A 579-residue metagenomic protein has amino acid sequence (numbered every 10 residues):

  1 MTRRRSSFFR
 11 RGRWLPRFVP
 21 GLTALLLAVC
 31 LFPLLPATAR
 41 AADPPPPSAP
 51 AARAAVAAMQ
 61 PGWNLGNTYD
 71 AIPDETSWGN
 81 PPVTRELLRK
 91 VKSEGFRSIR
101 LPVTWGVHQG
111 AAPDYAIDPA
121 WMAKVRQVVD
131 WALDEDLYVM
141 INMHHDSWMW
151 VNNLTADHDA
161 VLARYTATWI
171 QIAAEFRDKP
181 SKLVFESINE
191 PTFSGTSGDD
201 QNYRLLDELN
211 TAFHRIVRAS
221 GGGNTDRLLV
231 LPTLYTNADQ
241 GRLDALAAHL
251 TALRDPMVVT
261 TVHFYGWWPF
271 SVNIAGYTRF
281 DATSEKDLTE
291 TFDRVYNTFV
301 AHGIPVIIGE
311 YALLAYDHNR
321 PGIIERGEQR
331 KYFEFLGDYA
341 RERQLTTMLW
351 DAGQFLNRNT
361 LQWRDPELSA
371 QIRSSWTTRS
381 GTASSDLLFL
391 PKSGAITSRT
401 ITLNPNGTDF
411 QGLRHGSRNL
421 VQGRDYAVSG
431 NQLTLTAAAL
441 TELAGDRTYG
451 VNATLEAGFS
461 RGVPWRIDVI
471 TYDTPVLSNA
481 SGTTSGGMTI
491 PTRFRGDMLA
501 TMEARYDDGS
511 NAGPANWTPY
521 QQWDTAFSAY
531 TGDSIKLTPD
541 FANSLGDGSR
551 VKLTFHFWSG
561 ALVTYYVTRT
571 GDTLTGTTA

Functional and structural regions predicted by a protein language model:
T2-A42: Secretory targeting and sorting signals
L34-A51, L368, T377, A579: N-terminal low-complexity, Pro/Thr-rich disordered segments that flank secretion/membrane-targeting signals
P50-L228, T233-L234, A238-Q240: Active-site mouth of glycoside hydrolases
T76, N80-P81, A167-I170, A174-R177 (+2 more regions): Extracellular glycoside hydrolase catalytic/binding regions
N319-R418, R424, G430, T434 (+4 more regions): Aromatic-rich peripheral "rim/lid" segments of glycoside hydrolase catalytic domains that contact and position glycan
P405-V421, A427-V428, G496-F527: Change to "...patches in solvent-exposed regions of secreted, membrane-anchored, or virion-exposed structural
A439-V451, Y530-R550: Surface-exposed, short loops/turns at beta-strand junctions within beta-sandwich domains
R461-D473, G560-T578: Edge beta-strands of extracellular beta-sandwich domains
